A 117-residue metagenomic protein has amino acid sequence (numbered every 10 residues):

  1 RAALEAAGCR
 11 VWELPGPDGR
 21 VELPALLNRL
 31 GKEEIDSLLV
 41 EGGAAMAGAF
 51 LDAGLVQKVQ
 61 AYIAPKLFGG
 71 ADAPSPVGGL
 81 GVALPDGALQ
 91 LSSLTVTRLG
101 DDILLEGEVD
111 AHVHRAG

Functional and structural regions predicted by a protein language model:
R1-G117: Enzymes that bind and transform nitrogen-containing heteroaromatic metabolites
